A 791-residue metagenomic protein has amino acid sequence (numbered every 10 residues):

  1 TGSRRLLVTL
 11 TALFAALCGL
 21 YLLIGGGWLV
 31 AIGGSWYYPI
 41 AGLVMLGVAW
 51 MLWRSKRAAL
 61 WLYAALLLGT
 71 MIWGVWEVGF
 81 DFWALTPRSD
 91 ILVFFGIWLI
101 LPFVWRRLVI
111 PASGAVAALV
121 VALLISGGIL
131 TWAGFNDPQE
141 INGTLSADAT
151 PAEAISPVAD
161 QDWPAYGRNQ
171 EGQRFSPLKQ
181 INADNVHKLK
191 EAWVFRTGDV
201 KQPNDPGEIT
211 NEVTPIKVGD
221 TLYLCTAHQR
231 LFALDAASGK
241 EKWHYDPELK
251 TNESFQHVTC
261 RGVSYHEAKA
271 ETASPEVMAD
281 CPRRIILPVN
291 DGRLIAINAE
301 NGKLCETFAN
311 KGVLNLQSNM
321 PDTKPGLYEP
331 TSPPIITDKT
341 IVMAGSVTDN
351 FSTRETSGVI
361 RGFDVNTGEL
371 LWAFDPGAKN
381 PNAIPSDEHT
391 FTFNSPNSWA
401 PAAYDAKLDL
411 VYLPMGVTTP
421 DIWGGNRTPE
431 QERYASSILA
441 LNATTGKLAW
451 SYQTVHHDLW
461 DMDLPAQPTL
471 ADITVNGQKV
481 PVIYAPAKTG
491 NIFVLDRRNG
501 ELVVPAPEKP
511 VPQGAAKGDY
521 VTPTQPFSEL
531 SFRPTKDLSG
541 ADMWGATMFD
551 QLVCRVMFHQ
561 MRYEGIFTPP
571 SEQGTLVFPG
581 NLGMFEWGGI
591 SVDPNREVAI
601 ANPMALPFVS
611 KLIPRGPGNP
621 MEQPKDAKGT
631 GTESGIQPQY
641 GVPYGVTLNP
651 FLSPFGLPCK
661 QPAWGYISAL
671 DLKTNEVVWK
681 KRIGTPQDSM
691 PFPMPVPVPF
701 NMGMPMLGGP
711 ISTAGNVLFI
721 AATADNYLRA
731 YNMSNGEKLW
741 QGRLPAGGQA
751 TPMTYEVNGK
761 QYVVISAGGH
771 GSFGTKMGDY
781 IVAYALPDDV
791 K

Functional and structural regions predicted by a protein language model:
T1-T144: Topology signature of small-to-medium multi-pass alpha-helical membrane proteins
F94-P111, A115-P138, A236-E241, T259-H266 (+5 more regions): Hydrophobic or amphipathic alpha-helical targeting/insertion segments
G128-P177, T524-F549, T630-E633: N-terminal pre-domain segments of enzymes
T150-V200, P215-K217, S668-L670: Mature N-terminal segment immediately following signal peptide/propeptide cleavage in secreted/periplasmic
W163-G167, G207-H228, F255-R293, G326-T353 (+10 more regions): Repeat-blade elements of multi-bladed beta-propeller folds
Q170-S176, D199-D205, F232, D421-I422 (+1 more regions): Short, solvent-exposed loop/turn elements at domain surfaces
H187-V200, L231-E253, H257, H266-E271 (+11 more regions): Extracytoplasmic/lumenal domain signature
A403, Q525, E529-F608, G616-P620 (+5 more regions): Long, low-complexity segments enriched in small/aliphatic residues
